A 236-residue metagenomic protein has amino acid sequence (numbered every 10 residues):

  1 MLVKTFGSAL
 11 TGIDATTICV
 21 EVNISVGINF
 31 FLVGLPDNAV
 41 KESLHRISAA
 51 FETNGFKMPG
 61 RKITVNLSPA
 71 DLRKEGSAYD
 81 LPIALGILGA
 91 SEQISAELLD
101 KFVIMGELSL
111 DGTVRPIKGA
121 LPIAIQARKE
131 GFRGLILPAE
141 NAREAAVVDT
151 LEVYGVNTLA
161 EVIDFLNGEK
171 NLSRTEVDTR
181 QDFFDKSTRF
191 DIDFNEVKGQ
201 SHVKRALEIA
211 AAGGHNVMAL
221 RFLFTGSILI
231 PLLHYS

Functional and structural regions predicted by a protein language model:
M1-L220, S227-L232: Peripheral, non-AAA+ core regions of ATP-driven protein-machinery
Y235-S236: Post-Walker A helix-loop "phosphate-sensing" segment adjacent to the P-loop in P-loop NTPases
